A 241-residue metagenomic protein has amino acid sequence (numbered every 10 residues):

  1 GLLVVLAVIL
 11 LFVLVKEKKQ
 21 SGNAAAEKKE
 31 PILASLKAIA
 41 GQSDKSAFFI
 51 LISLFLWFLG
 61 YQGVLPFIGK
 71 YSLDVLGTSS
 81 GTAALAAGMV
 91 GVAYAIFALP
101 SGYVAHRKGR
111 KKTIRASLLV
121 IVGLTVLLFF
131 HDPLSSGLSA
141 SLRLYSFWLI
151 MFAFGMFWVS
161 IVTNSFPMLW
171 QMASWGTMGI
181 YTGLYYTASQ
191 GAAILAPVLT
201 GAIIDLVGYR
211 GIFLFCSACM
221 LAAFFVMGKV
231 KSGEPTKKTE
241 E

Functional and structural regions predicted by a protein language model:
G1-L2, A202-M220: A membrane-interface helix-boundary motif in multi-pass transporters
L3-G22, V226-K231: C-terminal membrane-cytosol helix-exit motif in multi-pass small-molecule transporters
E17-L51, E241: Juxtamembrane intracellular "pre-TM" segments in multi-pass secondary transporters
P66-A83: Short amphipathic helix-loop junctions that connect adjacent transmembrane helices in Major Facilitator Superfamily/SLC
F97-R110, I204-D205: Helix-to-loop junctions at the C-terminal end of transmembrane segments in multipass secondary transporters
R107-L119: Cytoplasmic membrane-interface "Motif A"-like loop-to-helix N-cap segments of 12-TM Major Facilitator Superfamily
L119-A140: C-terminal ends and interior cores of transmembrane alpha-helices in multi-pass membrane transporters/permeases
S160-S174: Intracellular juxtamembrane helix-capping segments at the cytosolic ends of symmetry-related transmembrane helices
